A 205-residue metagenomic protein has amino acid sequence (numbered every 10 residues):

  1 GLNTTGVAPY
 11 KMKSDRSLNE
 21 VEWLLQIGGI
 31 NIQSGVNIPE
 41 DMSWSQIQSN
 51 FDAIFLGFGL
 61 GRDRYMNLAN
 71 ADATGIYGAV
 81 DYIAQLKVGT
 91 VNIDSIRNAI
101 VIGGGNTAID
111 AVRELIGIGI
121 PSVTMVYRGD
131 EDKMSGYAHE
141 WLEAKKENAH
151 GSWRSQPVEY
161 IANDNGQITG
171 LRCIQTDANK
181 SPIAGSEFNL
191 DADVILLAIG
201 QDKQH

Functional and structural regions predicted by a protein language model:
G1-I38, R64-N67, A108-R154, E159-Y160: Beta1-alpha1 glycine-rich phosphate/pyrophosphate-binding loop at the start of Rossmann-like nucleotide-binding domains
V7-M12, F51, D72-T74, E140-A144 (+2 more regions): Short, hinge-like loop/turn segments at secondary-structure boundaries
S17, F51-G57: Hydrophobic or amphipathic alpha-helical targeting/insertion segments
Q33-Q48, G59-R64, D81-A138, N165 (+3 more regions): Rossmann-like dinucleotide/flavin-binding elements
L68-A84: A short, gly/pro- and small-residue-rich
S152, Q156-V158, N163-G170, S186 (+1 more regions): A glycine- and small/hydrophobic-rich beta-loop-beta segment that serves as a flexible "lid/hinge" or phosphate-binding
A178-I183: Flexible, membrane-facing loop/turn or short amphipathic-helix motifs that contact lipid bilayers or gate lipid-binding
